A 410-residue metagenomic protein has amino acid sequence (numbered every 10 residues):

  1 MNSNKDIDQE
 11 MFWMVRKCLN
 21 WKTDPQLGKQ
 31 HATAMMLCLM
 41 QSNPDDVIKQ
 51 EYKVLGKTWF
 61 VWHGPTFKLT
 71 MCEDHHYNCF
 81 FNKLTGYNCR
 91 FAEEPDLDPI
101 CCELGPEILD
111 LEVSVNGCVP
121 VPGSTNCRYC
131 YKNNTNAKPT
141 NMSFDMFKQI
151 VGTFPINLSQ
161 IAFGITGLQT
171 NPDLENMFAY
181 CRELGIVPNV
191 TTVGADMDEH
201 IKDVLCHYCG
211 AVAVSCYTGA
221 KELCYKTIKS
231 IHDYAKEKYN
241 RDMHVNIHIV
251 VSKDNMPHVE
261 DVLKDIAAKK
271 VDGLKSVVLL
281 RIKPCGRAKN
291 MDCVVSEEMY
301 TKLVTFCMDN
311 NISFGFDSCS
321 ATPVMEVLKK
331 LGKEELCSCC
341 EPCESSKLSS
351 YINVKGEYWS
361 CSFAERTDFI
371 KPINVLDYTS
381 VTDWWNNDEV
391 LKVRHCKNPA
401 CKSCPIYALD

Functional and structural regions predicted by a protein language model:
M1-I108, T125: Flexible, acidic/Gly-rich N-terminal and inter-domain linker regions that tether and position cofactor-handling modules
L97-M146, C361-F363: Canonical Radical SAM [4Fe-4S] cluster-binding loop centered on the CxxxCxxC motif and its immediate flanking residues
N126-Y129, C339-P342, A400: The −1 position to Zn-ligating cysteines in a subset of zinc-ribbon hairpins
N136-K138, C285-N290: A short acidic, helix-capping loop that chelates divalent metal ions and anchors anionic groups
F144-G164, N171-R281: Radical SAM/AdoMet-radical enzyme domain recognition
E297-E334, E357-D410: C-terminal accessory region of radical SAM enzymes
C343-K347: Short, small/polar residue-rich loop motifs at catalytic or cofactor-binding pockets
I352-N353: Short, acidic, Ser/Thr-enriched surface-loop or helix-capping motifs
